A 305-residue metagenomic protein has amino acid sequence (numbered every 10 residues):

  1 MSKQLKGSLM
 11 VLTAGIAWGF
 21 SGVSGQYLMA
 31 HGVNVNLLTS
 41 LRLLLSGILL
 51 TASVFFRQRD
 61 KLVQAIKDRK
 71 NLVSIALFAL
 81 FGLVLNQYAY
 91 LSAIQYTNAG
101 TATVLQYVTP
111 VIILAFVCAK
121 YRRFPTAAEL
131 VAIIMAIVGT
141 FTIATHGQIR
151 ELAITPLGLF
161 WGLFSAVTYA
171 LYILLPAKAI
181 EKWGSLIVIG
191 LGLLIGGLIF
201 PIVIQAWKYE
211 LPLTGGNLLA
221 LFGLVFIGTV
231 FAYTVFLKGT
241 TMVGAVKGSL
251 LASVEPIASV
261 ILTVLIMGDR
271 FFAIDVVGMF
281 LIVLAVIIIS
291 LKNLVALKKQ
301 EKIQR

Functional and structural regions predicted by a protein language model:
M1-L41, S46, E151-K178, K302-R305: Glycine-/small-residue-enriched transmembrane alpha-helix faces in small-molecule transporters and effluxers
M1-T13, G47-F78, A119-V131, Q148-L157 (+6 more regions): Membrane-interface interhelical linkers
T13, L41, F78, L105-Q106 (+4 more regions): Hydrophobic core positions of alpha-helical segments in small-molecule transporters and transporter systems
T13-F20, S24, S53, V73-Y96 (+7 more regions): Hydrophobic alpha-helical transmembrane segments of multi-pass membrane transport proteins, especially secondary
G19, L44-I48, V111, I137 (+3 more regions): Small-residue-rich packing faces within the transmembrane alpha-helices of Major Facilitator Superfamily
L28, L38, R42, A93 (+8 more regions): Hydrophobic/aromatic residues within transmembrane alpha-helices of multi-pass small-molecule transporters
L43, V138, A144-H146, N217 (+1 more regions): C-terminal-most transmembrane helix of multi-pass membrane proteins
L49, T109-I134, I257-V277: C-terminal transmembrane-helix exit sites in multi-pass transporters
